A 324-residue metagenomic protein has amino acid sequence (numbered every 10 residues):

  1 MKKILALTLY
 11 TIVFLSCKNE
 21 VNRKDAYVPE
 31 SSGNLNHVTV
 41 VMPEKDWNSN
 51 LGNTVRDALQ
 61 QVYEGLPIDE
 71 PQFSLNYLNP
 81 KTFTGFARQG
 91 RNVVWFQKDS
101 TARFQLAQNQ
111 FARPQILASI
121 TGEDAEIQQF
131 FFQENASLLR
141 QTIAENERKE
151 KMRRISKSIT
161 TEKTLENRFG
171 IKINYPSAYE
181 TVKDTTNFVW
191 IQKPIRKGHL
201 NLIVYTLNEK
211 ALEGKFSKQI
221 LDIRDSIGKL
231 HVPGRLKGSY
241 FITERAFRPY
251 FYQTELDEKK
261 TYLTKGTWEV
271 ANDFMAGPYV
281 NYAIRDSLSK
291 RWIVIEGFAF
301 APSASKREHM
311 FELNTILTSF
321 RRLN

Functional and structural regions predicted by a protein language model:
K2-Y10: Sec-dependent signal peptide recognition, specifically the positively charged N-region followed immediately by
V13-S16: C-terminal motif of bacterial Sec signal peptides marking the signal peptidase cleavage site
K18-N34: Bacterial Sec signal peptide processing site at the extreme N-terminus
V21-N22, L78-E126, K229-K290, A304 (+1 more regions): Signature of long, low-cysteine stretches enriched in small and polar/charged residues
N22-Y27, V41-K45, P176-R235, E269: Secretory pathway targeting signatures of secreted, lumenal, and periplasmic proteins
S31, N36-N135, R140: Long, folded non-catalytic interaction modules
F130-M152, Y179, R291-N324: Surface-exposed amphipathic alpha-helical segments
